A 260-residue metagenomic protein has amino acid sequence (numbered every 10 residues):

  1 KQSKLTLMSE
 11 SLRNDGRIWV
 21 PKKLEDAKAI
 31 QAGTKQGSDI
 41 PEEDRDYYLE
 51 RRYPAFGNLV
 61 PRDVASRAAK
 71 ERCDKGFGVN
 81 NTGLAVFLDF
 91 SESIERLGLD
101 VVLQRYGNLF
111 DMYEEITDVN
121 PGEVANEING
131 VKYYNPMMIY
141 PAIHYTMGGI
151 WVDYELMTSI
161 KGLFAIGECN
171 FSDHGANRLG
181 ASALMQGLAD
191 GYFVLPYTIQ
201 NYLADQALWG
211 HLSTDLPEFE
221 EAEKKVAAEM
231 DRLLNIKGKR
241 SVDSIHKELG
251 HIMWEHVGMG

Functional and structural regions predicted by a protein language model:
K1-S3, C169-F171, L212-E220: Acidic, glycine-rich active-site loops and adjacent beta-strand->loop/helix elements that engage anionic groups
Q2-R178, G250-G260: Mobile, glycine/GP-rich and aromatic-enriched active-site lid/loop segments adjacent to catalytic centers
K22, Y192-Q206: A generic secondary-structure signal for well-formed alpha-helical elements
A65, R105, L109, V194 (+3 more regions): Alpha-helical structural motif
I139, E155-T158, G162, A183-D190 (+3 more regions): Secondary-structure capping and boundary motifs in well-ordered enzyme cores
I160, S172-T198: A conserved FAD-binding loop/helix module that cradles the flavin
L203-G260: Long, amphipathic alpha-helical stalk/connector segments used for oligomerization, subunit docking, or mechanical
